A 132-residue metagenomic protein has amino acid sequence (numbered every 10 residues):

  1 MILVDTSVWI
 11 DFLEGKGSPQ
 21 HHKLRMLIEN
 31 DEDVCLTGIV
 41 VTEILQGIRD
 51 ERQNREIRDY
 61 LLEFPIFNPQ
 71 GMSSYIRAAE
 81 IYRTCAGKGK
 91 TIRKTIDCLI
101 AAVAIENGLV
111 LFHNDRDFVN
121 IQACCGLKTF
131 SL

Functional and structural regions predicted by a protein language model:
M1, A101, I105-L132: Acidic, PIN/NYN-like endoribonuclease modules and their adjacent C-terminal/linker elements
M1-L36, Q46-D59: Short, well-structured N-terminal submotif of metal-dependent ribonuclease cores
V4, L36, P69, F112-H113: Short beta-strand scaffold positions
D5-T6, I44, A78, A104: Generic structural signal for small/hydrophobic residues in well-ordered secondary structure, especially within
W9-I10, V41-I44, F118: A generic structural signal for short hydrophobic patches within well-formed alpha-helices
H21, V41, N54, Y75-A79 (+1 more regions): A general structural signal for well-ordered alpha-helical segments in protein cores
E51-R55, C85-A86, K128-L132: Short, hinge-like loop/turn segments at secondary-structure boundaries
I66-F112: Active-site neighborhoods of divalent-metal-dependent phosphate/nucleic-acid chemistry enzymes
